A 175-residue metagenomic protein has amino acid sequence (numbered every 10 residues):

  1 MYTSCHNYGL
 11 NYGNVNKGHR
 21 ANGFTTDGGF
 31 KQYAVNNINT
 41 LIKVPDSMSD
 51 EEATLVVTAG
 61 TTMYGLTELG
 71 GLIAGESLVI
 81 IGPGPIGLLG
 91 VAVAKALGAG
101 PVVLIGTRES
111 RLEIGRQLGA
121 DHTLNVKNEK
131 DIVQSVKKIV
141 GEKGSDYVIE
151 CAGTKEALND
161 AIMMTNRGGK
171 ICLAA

Functional and structural regions predicted by a protein language model:
M1-L41: Glycine-rich phosphate/adenylate-binding loop and adjacent beta-alpha elements of nucleotide- or dinucleotide-binding
F24-F30, D46-E68, I80-L89: A glycine-rich, Thr/Ser-enriched phosphate-binding loop motif common to dinucleotide/cofactor-binding enzymes
T40-E51, K143: Glycine/charged-rich beta-loop-alpha catalytic/anionic-binding loops adjacent to active sites
E76, G169-K170: Glycine-centered, small-residue-biased loops immediately flanking beta-strands in adenine/cofactor-binding cores
I80-P83, K95-D160: Adenosine-nucleotide cofactor-binding segment
G90, A94: Short hydrophobic alpha-helical segments of the AMP-binding
T165-R167: Helix-to-beta-strand junctions that scaffold the AdoMet/dcAdoMet cofactor pocket in Class I SAM-dependent enzymes
A174-A175: Acidic carboxylate diad motif detector
